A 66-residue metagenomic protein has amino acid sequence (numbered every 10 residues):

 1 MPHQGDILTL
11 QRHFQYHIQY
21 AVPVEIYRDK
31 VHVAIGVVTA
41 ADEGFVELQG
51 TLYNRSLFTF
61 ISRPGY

Functional and structural regions predicted by a protein language model:
M1-I35, D42, T51-Y66: Short glycine-rich, low-complexity segments
F45-V46: Hydrophobic residues embedded in beta-strands of well-ordered beta-sheets
